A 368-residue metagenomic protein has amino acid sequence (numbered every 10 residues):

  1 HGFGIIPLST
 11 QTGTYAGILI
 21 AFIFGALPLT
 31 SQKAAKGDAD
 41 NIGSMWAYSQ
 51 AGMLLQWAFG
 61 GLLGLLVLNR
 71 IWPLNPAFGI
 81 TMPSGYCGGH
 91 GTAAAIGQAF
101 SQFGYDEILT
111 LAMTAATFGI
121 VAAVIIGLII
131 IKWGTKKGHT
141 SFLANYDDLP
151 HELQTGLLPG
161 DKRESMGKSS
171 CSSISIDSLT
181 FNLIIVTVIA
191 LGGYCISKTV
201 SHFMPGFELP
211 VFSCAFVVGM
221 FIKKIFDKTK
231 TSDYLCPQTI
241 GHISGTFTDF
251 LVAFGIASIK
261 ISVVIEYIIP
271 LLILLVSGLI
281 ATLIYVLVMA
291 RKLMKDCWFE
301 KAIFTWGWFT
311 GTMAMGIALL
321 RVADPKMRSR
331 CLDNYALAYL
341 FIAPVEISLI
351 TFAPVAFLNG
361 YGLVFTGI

Functional and structural regions predicted by a protein language model:
H1-G2, S9-N41, F216-F226, G241-I265 (+1 more regions): Hydrophobic transmembrane alpha-helices of secondary-active transporters and Na+-translocating membrane complexes
F3-T14, I129, Y194-Q238: Flexible hinge motifs at transmembrane-helix junctions and intramembrane kinks/re-entrant loops in multi-pass membrane
L8-I23, P76-P83, G206-V218, I243 (+4 more regions): Structural signature of hydrophobic alpha-helical transmembrane segments
A16, Q32-L62, L183, H242 (+3 more regions): Entry/N-cap segments of selected transmembrane alpha helices and their immediately preceding amphipathic helices
T30-G43, L68-P76, Q98-T110, T135-L143 (+4 more regions): Juxtamembrane helix-boundary/capping and inter-helix hinge elements in multi-pass membrane proteins
L63, I71-E107, L111, I130 (+3 more regions): Alpha-helical membrane segments and immediately flanking helix-loop junctions that form or couple to the substrate/ion
W133-T180, D227-D233: Intrinsically disordered, low-complexity non-transmembrane regions of multi-pass membrane transporters
F254, I261, L271, L275-I368: C-terminal transmembrane helix pair
